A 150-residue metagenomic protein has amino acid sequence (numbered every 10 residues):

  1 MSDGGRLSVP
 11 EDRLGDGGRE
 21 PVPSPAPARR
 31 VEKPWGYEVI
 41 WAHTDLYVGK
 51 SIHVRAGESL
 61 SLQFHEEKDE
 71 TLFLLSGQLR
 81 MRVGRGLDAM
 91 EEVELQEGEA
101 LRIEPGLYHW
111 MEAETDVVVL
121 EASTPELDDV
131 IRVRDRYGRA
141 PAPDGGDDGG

Functional and structural regions predicted by a protein language model:
A26-D69: A short glycine-rich, His/Asp/Glu-containing loop-to-beta-strand
A26-P27, V31-K33, A89, E112-G150: Double-stranded beta-helix
E67-R85: Glycine- and acidic-residue-biased ligand/ion/polar-headgroup-sensing regions
R85-G106: Short acidic-glycine-tyrosine-enriched beta hairpin
